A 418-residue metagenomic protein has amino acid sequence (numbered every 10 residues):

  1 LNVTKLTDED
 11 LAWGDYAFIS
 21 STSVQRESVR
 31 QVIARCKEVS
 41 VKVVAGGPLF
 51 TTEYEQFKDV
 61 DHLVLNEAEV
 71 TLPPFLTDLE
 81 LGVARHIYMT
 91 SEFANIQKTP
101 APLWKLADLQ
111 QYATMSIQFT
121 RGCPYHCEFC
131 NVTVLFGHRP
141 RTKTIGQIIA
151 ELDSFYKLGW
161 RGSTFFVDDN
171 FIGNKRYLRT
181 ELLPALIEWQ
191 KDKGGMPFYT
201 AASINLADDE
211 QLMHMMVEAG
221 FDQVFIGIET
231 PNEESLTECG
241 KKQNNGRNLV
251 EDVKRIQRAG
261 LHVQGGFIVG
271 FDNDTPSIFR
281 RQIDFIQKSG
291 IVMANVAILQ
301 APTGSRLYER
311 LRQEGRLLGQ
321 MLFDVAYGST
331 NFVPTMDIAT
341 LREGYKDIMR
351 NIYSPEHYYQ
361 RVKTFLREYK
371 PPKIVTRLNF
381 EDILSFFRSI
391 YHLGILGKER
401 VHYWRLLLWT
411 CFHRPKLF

Functional and structural regions predicted by a protein language model:
L1-W160: Acidic, low-complexity intrinsically disordered segments
D10-D15, R316-Q320, V325-F418: Radical SAM enzyme core and accessory elements
I19, A45, T200, G265-F267: Structural beta-sheet core signal
I19, L65, F166-D168, I226 (+1 more regions): Conserved beta-strand positions
F50-E55, Y125, N174-R176, E234-C239 (+4 more regions): Flexible glycine/acidic-rich beta-alpha junction loops that bind and position SAM and/or redox cofactors in anaerobic
E55-P74, M215-Q223, R281-V296: Structural recognition of alpha->loop->beta junctions
P100-Q264, F271, T275-D284, Q320: Radical SAM [4Fe-4S] cluster-binding motif and immediate context
A259, Q287, R414-F418: Short, intrinsically disordered, charge-balanced linker/junction segments flanking boundaries in proteins
